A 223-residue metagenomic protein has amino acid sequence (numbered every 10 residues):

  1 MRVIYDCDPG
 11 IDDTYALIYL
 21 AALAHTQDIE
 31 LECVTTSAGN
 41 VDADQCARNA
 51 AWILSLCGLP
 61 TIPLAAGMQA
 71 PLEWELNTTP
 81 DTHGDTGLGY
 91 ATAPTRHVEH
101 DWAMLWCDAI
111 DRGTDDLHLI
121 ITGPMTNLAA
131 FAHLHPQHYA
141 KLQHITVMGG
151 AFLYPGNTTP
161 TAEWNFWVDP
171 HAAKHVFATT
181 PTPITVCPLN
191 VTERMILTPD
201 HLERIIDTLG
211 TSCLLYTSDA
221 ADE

Functional and structural regions predicted by a protein language model:
R2-R48, T86, T92-R194, P199: Active-site histidine-anchored catalytic micro-motif
A50-L56: Glycine-rich phosphate-binding loop and adjoining beta1-alpha1-beta2 segment of Rossmann-like nucleotide-binding folds
I53, A91, A109, R204-T208: Residues that form generic nucleotide/phosphate-binding pockets
C57-A65: A glycine-rich helix N-cap at a beta->alpha junction
A65-Y90: Surface-exposed loop and adjacent secondary-structure segments within mature catalytic domains
L105, D200-R204, L214-L215: Exposed alpha-helical structural elements
N165-P170, D207-L215: Gly/Ser/Thr-rich active-site loops/lids in small-molecule metabolic enzymes that frequently grip phosphoryl groups
Y216-A221: Conserved small/polar residues in nucleotide/adenosyl-binding loops
